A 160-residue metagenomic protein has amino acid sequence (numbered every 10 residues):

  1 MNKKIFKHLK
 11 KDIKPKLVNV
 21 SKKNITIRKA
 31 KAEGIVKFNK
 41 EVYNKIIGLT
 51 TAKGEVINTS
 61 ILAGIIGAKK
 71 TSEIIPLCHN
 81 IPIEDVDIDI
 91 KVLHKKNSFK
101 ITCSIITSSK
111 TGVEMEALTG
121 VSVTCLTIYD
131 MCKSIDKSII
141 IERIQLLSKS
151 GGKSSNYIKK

Functional and structural regions predicted by a protein language model:
M1-I57, L62-L77, D85-K160: C-terminal binding/interaction regions
